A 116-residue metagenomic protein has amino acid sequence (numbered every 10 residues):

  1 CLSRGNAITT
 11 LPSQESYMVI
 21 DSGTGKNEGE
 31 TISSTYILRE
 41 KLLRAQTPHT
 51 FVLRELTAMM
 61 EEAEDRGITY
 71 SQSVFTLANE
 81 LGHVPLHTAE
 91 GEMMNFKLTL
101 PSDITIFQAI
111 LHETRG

Functional and structural regions predicted by a protein language model:
C1-Y17: Conserved donor-nucleotide/metal-binding helix-loop-beta segment in metal-dependent transferases, i.e., the alpha-helix
G5, L11, T31, Y36 (+3 more regions): A generic, residue-level signal for flexible/boundary positions that often mark functional hotspots
S13-E15, T24, M93-N95: Residue-level detector of flexible, active-site-proximal loop/helix-junction positions within diverse enzyme catalytic
S16-T47: Short, flexible, basic/aromatic active-site loop/helix in glycosyltransferases
L43-G116: Conserved alpha/beta core of the MobA/IspD/sugar-nucleotide pyrophosphorylase nucleotidyltransferase superfamily
